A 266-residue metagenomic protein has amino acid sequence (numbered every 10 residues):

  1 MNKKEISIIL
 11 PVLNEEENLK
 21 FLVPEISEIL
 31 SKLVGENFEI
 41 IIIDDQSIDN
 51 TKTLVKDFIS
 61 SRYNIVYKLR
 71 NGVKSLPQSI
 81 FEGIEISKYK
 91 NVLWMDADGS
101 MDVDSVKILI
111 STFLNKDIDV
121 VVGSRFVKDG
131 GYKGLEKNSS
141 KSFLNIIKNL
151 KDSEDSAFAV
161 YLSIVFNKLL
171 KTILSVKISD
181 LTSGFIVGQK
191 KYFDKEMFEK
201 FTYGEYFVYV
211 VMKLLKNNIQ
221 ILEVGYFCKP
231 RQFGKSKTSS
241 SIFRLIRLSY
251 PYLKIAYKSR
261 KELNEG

Functional and structural regions predicted by a protein language model:
M1-K4, I147-A157, I173-V176, F198-G266: Hydrophobic helical membrane-anchoring modules
K4-L10, L19, I26, F38-I43: Hydrophobic targeting segments
E15-S31: Short, well-formed alpha-helical segments that are part of the catalytic scaffolds of diverse glycosyltransferases
E17-F21, D49-D57: Acidic helix N-cap motif at the loop->helix transition within catalytic regions of sugar-transfer enzymes
V34-Q46, K68-L69: Short beta-strand/loop segment that forms part of the nucleotide-sugar
D44-T53, G99: A conserved acidic beta->alpha catalytic loop
R70-I86, N91, V103-K195, F201 (+1 more regions): Acceptor/aglycone-binding surface of glycosyltransferases and processive sugar-polymer synthases
